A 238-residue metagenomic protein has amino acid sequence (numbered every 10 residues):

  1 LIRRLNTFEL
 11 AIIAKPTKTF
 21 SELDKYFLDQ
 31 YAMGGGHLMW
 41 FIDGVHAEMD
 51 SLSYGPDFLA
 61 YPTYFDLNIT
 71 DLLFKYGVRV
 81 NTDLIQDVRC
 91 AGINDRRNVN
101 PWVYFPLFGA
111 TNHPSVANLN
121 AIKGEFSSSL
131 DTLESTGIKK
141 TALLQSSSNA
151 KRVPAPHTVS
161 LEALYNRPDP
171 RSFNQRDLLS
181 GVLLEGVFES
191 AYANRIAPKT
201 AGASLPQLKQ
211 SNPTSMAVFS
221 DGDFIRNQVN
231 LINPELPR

Functional and structural regions predicted by a protein language model:
L1-R238: Acidic, S/T/G-rich, low-cysteine, solvent-exposed domains in lumenal/extracellular/periplasmic regions of secretory
